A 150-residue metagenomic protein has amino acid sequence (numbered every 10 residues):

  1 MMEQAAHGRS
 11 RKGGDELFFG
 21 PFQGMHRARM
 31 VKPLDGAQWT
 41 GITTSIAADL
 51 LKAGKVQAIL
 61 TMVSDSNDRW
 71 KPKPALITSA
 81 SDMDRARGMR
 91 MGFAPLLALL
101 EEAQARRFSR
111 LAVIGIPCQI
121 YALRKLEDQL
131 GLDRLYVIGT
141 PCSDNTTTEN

Functional and structural regions predicted by a protein language model:
A6-N150: Iron-sulfur-associated redox domains of electron-transfer enzymes in respiratory and anaerobic energy metabolism
